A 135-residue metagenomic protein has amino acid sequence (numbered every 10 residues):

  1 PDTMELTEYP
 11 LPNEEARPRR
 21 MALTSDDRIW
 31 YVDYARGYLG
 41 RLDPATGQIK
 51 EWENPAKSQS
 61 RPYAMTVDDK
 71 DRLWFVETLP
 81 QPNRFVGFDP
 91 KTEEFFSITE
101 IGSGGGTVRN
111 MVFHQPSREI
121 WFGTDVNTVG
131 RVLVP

Functional and structural regions predicted by a protein language model:
P1-M4, D43-G47, D89-E93, V134-P135: Short loop/turn segments that connect beta-strands within beta-propeller blades
D2, A35, A45, Q81 (+3 more regions): A generic "binding-loop/recognition-motif" signal
T7-L11, K50-N54, F96-I101: Beta-propeller fold detector
N13-D27, K57-R72, V76, S103-S117: Beta-rich, blade/repeat-based domains predominating in secreted/periplasmic proteins but also intracellular
I29-A35, L73-P80, W121-V126: Conserved beta-strand positions in repeat-built beta-propeller and related beta-rich domains
G37-R41, N83-V86, T128-G130: A short loop-to-beta-strand structural motif that recurs across blades of beta-propeller domains
G105-P135: Blade-level signature of beta-propeller repeat domains, shared across WD40, Kelch, NHL, RCC1 and BNR/Asp-box propellers
